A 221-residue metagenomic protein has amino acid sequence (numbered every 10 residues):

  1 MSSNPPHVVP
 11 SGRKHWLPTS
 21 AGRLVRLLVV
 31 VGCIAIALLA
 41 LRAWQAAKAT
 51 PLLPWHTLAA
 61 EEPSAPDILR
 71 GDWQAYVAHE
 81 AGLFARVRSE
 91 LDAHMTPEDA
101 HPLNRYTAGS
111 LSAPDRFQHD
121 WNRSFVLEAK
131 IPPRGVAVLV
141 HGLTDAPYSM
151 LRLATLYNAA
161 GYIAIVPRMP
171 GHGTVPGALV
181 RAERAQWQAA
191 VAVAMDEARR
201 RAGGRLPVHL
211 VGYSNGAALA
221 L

Functional and structural regions predicted by a protein language model:
S2-G109, A113-F117: N-terminal targeting or regulatory segments adjacent to alpha/beta-hydrolase or S9 domains
R116-H172: Short, surface-exposed "cap/lid" segments of acyl-processing enzymes
G135-V136, P207-H209: Structural motif
G142-D145, S149, E183-Q186, V211-G212: Extracytoplasmic/periplasmic, Sec-exported soluble proteins
L151, A220-L221: Short, hydrophobic alpha-helix immediately C-terminal to the catalytic nucleophile
V166-P167, H209-V211: Short beta-strand segments at enzyme active-site cores
V175-P207: Catalytic nucleophile-loop/oxyanion-hole region of alpha/beta-hydrolase and closely related hydrolase-like folds
V211-G216, A220: Gly/Ala-rich beta-loop-alpha elbow adjacent to hydrolase catalytic centers
